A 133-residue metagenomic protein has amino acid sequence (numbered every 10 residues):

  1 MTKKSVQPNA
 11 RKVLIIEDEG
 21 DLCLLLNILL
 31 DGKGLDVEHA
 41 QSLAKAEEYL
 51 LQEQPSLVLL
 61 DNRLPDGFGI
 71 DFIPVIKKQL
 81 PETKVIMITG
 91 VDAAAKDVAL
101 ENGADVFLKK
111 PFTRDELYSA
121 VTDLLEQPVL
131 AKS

Functional and structural regions predicted by a protein language model:
M1-L14, D115-S133: Non-catalytic signal-transmission and effector/linker regions of two-component phosphorelay proteins
E17: Conserved acidic carboxylate
G20-E38: Two-component/phosphorelay signaling modules centered on CheY-like receiver
H39-L57: Acidic, metal-coordinating helix/loop segments flanking the phosphotransfer/catalytic sites of two-component signaling
S42, F68-D71: Acidic catalytic/metal-coordinating carboxylates
D61: Active-site residues of response regulator receiver
D71, V91-L108: Alpha4 helix (beta4-alpha4-beta5 surface) of REC/receiver domains from two-component response regulators
